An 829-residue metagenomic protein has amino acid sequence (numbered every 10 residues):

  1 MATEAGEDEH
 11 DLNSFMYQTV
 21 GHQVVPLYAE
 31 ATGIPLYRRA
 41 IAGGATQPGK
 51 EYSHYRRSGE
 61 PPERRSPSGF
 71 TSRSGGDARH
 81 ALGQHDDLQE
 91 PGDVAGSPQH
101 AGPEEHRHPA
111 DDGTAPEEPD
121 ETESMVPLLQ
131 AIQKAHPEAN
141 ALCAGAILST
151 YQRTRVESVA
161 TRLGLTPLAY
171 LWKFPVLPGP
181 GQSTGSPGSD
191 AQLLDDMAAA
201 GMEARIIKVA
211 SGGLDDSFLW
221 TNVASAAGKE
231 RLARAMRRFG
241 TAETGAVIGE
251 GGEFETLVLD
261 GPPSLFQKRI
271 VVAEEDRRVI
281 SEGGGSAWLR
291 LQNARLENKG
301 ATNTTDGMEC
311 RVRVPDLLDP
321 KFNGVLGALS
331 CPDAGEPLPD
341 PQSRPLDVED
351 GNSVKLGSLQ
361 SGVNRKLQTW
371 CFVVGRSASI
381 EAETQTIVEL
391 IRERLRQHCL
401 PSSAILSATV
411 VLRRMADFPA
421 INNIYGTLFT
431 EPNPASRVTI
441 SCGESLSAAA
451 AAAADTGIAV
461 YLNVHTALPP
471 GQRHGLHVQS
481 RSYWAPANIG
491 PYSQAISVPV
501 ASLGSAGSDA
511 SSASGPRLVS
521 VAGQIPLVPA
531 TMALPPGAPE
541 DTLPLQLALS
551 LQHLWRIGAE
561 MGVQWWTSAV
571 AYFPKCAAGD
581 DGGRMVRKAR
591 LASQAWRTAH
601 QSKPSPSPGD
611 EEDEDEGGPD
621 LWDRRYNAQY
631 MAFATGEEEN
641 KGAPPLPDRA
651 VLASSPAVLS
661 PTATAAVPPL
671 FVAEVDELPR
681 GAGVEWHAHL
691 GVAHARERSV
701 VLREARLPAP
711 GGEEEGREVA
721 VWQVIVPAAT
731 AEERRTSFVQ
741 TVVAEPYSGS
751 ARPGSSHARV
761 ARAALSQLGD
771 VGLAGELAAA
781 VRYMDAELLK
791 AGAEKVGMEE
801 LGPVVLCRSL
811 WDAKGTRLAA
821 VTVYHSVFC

Functional and structural regions predicted by a protein language model:
M1-A199, E203-I206: ATP-dependent adenylation/nucleotidyltransferase module used to activate substrates
E9-D11, I34, P61, F70-Q84 (+4 more regions): ATP/NTP-dependent adenylation/nucleotidyl-transfer catalytic domains that generate, transfer, or process NMP-activated
A40-G43, I207-G213, E674-V675: Acidic carboxylate-rich catalytic motifs and surrounding loops in phosphoryl-/glycosyl-chemistry enzymes
P48, Q152-T154, D216, R269 (+1 more regions): Short glycine-/acidic-enriched loop or helix-start segments at secondary-structure transitions that form or flank
S53-R56, P180-A200, F218-A226, A451-L462 (+2 more regions): Short, surface-exposed amphipathic charged segments that create phosphate/polyanion-binding patches used for binding
V126-Q130, K134-N140, R238-G240, A273-V279 (+5 more regions): "… SH3/SAM/PH, and C2H2 zinc fingers" -> "… SH3/SAM/PH, FHA domains, and C2H2 zinc fingers"
L171, I206-S211, D260-P263, E444 (+3 more regions): Short, structured patches in soluble enzyme cores that scaffold and shape functional sites
F322-C829: Short, polar/acidic, helix-capping and beta-turn segments at strand->helix junctions that line the mouths
